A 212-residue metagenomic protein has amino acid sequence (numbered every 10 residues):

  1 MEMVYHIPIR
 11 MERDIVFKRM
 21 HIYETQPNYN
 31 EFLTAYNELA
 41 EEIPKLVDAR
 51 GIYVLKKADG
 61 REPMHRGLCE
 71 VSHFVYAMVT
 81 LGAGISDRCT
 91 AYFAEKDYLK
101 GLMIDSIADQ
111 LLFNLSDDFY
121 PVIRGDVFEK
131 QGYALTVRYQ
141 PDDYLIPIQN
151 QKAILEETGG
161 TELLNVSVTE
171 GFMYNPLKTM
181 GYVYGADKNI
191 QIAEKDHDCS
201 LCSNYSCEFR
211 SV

Functional and structural regions predicted by a protein language model:
M1-K100: Active-site helix-to-loop segments that bind/position phosphate- or nucleotide-bearing substrates and donors across
N28-E31, A35, I104-I107, L111 (+2 more regions): Catalytic cores of large soluble enzymes that bind and process phosphate-bearing ligands
A40-V47, I123, V127, S203: Structural signal for hydrophobic packing residues in well-ordered secondary-structure cores of soluble enzyme domains
V71-Q140: Conserved mixed alpha/beta catalytic, RNA-binding, or beta-rich assembly cores of soluble enzyme, regulatory
L81, K130-S206: Short terminal or interdomain "cap/linker" segment that borders an active site or interface and mediates
S206-V212: Iron-sulfur (Fe-S) cluster-binding segments and ferredoxin-like electron-carrier domains, especially [2Fe-2S]
